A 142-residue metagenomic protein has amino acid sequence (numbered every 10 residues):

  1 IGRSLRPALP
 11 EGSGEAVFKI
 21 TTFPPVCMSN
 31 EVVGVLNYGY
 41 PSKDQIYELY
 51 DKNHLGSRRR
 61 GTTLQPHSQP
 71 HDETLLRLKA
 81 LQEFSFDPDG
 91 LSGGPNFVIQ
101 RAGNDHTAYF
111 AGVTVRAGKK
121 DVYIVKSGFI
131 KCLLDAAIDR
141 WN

Functional and structural regions predicted by a protein language model:
I1-E73: Serine endopeptidase catalytic core focused on the charge-relay Asp
G2-S4, I99, A137-R140: Short beta-strand-to-coil "C-cap" segments at the C-terminal boundary of structured domains/repeats, marking
P10, E83-F84, Y123-V125: Short, flexible/disordered intra-domain loops and linkers
A16, S42-K43, Y109-N142: C-terminal cap/linker of serine protease catalytic domains
K19-C27, L81-S85, I99: Short secondary-structure capping micro-motifs at structural edges
Q69-E83: A conserved mid-domain beta-alpha-beta active-site/ligand-binding segment of alpha/beta enzyme cores
E73-L76, D105-A108, V122: Hydrophobic residues embedded in beta-strands of well-ordered beta-sheets
Q82-V113: Catalytic nucleophile loop of clan PA
